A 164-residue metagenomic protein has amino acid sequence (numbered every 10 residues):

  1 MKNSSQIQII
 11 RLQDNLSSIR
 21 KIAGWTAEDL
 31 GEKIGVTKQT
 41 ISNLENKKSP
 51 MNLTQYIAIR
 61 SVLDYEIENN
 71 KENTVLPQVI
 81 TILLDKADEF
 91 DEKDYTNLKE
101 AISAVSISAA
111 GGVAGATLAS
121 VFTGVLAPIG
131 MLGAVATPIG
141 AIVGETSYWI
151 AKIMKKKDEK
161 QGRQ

Functional and structural regions predicted by a protein language model:
M1-K21: A short, Lys/Arg-rich alpha-helix, primarily the initiator
R20, G31, R60: The alpha-helix within a helix-turn-helix
G24-S42: Short alpha-helical DNA-recognition segment
L53-N73: DNA major-groove recognition helix of helix-turn-helix/homeodomain DNA-binding modules
L84-Q164: Intrinsically disordered, low-complexity tails and linkers flanking structured cores
